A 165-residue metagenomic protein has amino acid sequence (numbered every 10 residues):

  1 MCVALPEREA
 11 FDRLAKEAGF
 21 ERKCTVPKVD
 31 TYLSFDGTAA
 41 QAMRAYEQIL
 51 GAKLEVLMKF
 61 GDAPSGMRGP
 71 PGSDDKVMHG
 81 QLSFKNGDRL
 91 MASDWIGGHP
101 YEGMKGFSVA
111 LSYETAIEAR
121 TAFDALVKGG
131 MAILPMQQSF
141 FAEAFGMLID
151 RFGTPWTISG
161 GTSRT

Functional and structural regions predicted by a protein language model:
C2-P27, E55-M58, K76-S83, L90-E102 (+1 more regions): Vicinal oxygen chelate
Y46: Short acidic-hydrophobic catalytic motif
L54-D74: N-terminal G-site of the GST-like fold
